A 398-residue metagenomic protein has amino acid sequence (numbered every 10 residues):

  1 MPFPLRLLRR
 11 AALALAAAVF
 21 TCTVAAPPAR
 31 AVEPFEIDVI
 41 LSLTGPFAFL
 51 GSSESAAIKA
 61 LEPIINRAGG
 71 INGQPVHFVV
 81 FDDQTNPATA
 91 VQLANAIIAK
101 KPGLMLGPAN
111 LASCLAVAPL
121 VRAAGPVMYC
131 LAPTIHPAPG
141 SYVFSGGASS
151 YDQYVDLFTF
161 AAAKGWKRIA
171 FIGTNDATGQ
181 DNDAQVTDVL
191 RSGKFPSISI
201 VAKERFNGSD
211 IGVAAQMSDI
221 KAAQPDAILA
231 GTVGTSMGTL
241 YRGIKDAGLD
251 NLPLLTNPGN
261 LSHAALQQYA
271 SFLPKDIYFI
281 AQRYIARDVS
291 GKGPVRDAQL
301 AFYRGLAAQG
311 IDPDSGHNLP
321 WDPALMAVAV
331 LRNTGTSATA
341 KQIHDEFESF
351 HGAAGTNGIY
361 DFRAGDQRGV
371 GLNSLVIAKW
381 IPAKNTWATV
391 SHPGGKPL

Functional and structural regions predicted by a protein language model:
A11-T23: Bacterial N-terminal signal peptides
V24-A31: Sec/Tat signal peptide C-region and signal peptidase I cleavage site
P34-E36, F49-A56, A68-P137, G146 (+2 more regions): Beta-alpha junction/loop-to-helix N-cap segments that form part of ligand/metal-binding clefts
P34-K59, F81-A88, N110-A112, I172-D181 (+2 more regions): Extracytoplasmic "Venus flytrap"
T89-Q92, H136, S141-A247, S290-G293 (+1 more regions): Extracellular/periplasmic Venus flytrap/periplasmic-binding protein
I97-A109, Y129-L131, A170-G173, Q224-G234 (+3 more regions): Periplasmic-binding protein-like
I244-W321, W387-P397: Extracellular/periplasmic periplasmic-binding protein-like sensory domains
R304-N318, V328-N385: Segments of small-molecule ligand-sensing domains
